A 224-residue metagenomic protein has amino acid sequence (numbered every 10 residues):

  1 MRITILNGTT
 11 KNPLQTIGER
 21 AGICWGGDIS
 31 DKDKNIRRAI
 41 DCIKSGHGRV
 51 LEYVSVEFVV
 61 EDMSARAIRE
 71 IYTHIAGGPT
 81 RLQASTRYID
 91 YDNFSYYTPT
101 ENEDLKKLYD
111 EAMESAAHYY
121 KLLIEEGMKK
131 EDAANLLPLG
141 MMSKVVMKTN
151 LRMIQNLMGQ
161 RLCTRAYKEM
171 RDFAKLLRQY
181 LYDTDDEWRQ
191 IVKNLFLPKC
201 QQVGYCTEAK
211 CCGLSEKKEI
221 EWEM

Functional and structural regions predicted by a protein language model:
M1-M224: Family-specific signature for flavin-dependent thymidylate synthase
